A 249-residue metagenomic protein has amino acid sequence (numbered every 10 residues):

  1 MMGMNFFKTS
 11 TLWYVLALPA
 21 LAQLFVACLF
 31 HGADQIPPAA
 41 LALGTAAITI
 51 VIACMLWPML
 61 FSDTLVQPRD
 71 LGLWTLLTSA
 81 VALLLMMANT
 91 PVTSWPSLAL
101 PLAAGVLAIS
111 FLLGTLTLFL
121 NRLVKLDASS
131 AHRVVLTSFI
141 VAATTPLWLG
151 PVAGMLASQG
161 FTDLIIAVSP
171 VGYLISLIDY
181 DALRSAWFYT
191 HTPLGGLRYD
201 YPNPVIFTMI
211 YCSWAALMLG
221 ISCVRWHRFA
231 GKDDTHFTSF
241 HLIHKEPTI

Functional and structural regions predicted by a protein language model:
M4-F7, A27-A46, V66, M87-A104 (+3 more regions): Membrane-helix interface and helix-disruption motif detector
K8-V26, L73-L83: Alpha-helical transmembrane segments
L12, L16-F25, F188-D233: Alpha-helical transmembrane segments of multi-pass membrane transporters/translocases
L12-L16, I36-V51, L98-F111, H132-A143 (+2 more regions): Alpha-helical transmembrane segments of polytopic membrane proteins
A33, M55-S62, L116-L123, S213-I249: Junction motif at the cytosolic side of a transmembrane helix
L76-L126: Secretory targeting signals
F111-A157: A structural motif at transmembrane helix-loop-helix junctions in multipass membrane proteins
W148-C212: Terminal transmembrane helical anchor/hairpin motif
